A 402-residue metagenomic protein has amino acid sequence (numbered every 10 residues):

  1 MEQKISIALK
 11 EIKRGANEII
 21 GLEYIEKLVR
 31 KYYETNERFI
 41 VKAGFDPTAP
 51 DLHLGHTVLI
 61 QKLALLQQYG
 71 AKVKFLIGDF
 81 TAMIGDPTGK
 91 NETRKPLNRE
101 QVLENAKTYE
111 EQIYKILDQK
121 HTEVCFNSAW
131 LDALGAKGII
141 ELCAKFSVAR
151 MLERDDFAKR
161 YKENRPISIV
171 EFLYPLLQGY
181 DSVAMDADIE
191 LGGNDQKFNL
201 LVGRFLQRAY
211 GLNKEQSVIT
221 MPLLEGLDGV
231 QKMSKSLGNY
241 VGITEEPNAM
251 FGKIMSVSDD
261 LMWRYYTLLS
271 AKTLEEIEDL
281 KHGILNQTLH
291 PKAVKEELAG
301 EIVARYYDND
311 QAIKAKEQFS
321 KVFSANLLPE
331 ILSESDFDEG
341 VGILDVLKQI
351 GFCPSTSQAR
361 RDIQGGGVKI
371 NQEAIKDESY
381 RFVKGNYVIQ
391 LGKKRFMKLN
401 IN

Functional and structural regions predicted by a protein language model:
M1-V41: Positively charged, low-complexity intrinsically disordered leader regions
A16, N98-T220, E225, G229: Divalent-metal (Mg2+/Mn2+/Ca2+)-assisted nucleotide/phosphate chemistry catalytic cores
K27-P87, L191-K197: N-terminal catalytic cores of NTP/NDP-binding nucleotidyl/phosphoryl-transfer enzymes
N36-G44, V73, Y174-A184, P291-V294: Short, hydrophobic/aliphatic alpha-helical segments
I84-G89, G135-K137: Short, conserved acidic/polar surface loops in the N-terminal third of protein domains
P87-L103: A charged helix-plus-loop insertion that forms the helical arch/lid used to bind and gate nucleic-acid substrates
K90-K95, E141-A144, L237: Short, hinge-like loop/turn segments at secondary-structure boundaries
F198, L206-N402: Conserved nucleotide- and phosphate/pyrophosphate-binding catalytic cores in adenylate/nucleotidyl-handling enzymes
